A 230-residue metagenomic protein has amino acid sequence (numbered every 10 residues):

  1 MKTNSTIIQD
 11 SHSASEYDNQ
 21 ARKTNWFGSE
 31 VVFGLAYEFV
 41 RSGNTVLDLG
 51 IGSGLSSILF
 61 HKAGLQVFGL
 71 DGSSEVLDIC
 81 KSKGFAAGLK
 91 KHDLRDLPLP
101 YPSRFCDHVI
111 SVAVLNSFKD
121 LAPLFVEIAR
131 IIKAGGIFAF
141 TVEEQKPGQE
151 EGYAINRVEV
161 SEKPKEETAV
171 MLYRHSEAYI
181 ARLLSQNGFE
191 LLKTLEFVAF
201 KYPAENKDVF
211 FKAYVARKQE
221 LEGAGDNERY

Functional and structural regions predicted by a protein language model:
M1-R41, L59, K146, A154: Conserved class I S-adenosyl-L-methionine
G43-G52: Conserved class I S-adenosyl-L-methionine
S53-L97: Class I SAM-dependent methyltransferase SAM/SAH-binding core
L99-V109: A short acidic, Gly/Pro-enriched loop at the edge of an enzyme's catalytic core that lines a small-molecule cofactor
H108-D120: A short SAM/SAH-binding and catalytic strip from SAM-dependent methyltransferases
A122-A134: A short glycine-rich, Lys/Arg-flanked "PGG" loop and its adjoining helix->strand segment in the class I
I137-E167, M171: Conserved class I S-adenosyl-L-methionine
M171-G188: Short alpha-helix
